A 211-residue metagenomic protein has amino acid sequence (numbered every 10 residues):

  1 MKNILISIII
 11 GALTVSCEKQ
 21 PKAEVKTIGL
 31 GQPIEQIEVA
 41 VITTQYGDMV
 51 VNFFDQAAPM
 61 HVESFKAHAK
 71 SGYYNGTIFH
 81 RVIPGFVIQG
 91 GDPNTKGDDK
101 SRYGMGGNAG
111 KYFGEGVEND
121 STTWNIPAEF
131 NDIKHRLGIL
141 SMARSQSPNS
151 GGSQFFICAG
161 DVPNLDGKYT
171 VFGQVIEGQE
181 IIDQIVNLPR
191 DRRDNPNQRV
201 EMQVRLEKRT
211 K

Functional and structural regions predicted by a protein language model:
I4-L13: Sec-dependent N-terminal signal peptides
C17-K211: Cyclophilin-like peptidyl-prolyl cis-trans isomerases
